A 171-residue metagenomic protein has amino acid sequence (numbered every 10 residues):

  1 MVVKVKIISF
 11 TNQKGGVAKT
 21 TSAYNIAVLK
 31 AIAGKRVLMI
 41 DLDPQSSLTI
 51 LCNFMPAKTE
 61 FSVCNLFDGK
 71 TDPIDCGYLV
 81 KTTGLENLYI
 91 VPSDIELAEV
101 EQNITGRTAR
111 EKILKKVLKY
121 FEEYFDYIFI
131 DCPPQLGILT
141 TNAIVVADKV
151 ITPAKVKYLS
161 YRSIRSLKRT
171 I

Functional and structural regions predicted by a protein language model:
M1-I171: P-loop NTP-binding core
